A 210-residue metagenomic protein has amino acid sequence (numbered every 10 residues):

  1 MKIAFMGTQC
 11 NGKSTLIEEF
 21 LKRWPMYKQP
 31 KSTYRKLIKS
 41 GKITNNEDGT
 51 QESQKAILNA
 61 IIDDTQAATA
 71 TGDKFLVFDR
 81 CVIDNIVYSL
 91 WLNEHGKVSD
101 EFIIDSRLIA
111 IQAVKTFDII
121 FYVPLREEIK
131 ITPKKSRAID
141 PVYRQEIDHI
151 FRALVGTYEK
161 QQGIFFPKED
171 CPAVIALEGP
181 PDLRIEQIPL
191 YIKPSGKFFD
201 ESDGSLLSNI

Functional and structural regions predicted by a protein language model:
F5: Hydrophobic anchor at the beta1->P-loop junction of P-loop NTPases
Q9: The conserved Walker
K13: Conserved lysine of the Walker
E18-D63: Conserved substrate/cofactor phosphate-moiety recognition/catalytic segment in nucleotide-dependent phosphotransferases
S32, D79-V82, F121-E127: Short loop/turn segments at strand-loop or loop-helix junctions that form parts of catalytic or ligand-binding pockets
K55-K115: Glycine-rich phosphate-binding loop used to anchor ATP phosphates in small-molecule kinases, encompassing both
Y88, L92-E159, D170-E178, D203-L207: A glycine- and Lys/Arg-enriched "phosphate-lid" helix/loop adjacent to the NTP-binding pocket of small-molecule kinases
E159-A176, D182-I210: C-terminal accessory "lid"/substrate-recognition subdomains
